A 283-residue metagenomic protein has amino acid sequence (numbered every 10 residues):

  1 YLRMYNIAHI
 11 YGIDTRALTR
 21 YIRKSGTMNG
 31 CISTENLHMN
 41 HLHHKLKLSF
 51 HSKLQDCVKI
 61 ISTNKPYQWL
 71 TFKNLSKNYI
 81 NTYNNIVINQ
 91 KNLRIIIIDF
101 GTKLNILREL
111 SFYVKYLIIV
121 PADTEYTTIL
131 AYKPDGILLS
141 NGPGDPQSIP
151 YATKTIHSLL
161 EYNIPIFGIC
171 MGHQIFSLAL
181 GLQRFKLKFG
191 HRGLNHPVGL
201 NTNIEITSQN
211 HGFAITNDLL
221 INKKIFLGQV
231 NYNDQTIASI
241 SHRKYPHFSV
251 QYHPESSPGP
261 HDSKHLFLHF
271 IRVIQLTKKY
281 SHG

Functional and structural regions predicted by a protein language model:
Y1-T127, A131-Y132, G144-P146, S257-G259 (+1 more regions): RNA-binding accessory domains that recognize and position tRNA/RNA substrates
A8, R94, P165-F167, Q183 (+1 more regions): Proline-centered loop/turn at the N-terminus of a beta-strand
D14, C170, H211, H253: Active-site glycine-centered loops adjacent to acidic/histidine catalytic or metal-binding residues that shape
R94-D99, T207-S208, F248-Y252: Active-site-proximal beta-strand elements of phosphoester/diester hydrolases
A131, D135-I206, G212-N217, G259-H269 (+2 more regions): Cysteine-nucleophile active-site neighborhood
Q174-L180, I225, I237, S249 (+1 more regions): Active-site-adjacent pocket-lining segments in enzyme domains
N203-Y245, H282-G283: Catalytic beta-strand/loop cores that center a nucleophilic Ser/Cys/Thr and support acyl-enzyme chemistry
